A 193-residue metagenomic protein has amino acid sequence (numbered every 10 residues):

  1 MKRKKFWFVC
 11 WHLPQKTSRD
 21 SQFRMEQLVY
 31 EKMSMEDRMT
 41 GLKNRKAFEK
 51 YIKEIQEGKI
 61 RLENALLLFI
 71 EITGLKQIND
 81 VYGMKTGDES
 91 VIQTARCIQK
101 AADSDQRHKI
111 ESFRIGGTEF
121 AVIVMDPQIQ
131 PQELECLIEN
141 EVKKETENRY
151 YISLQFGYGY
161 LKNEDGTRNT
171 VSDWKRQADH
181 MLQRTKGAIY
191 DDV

Functional and structural regions predicted by a protein language model:
K4-R38, K46-E57, Q106-K109: Signal-transducing coiled-coil linker helices
M35, N44-Q56, I60-L66, T73-K100 (+4 more regions): Conserved long alpha-helical elements within nucleotide-processing catalytic cores of c-di-GMP signaling and class III
I60-E63, Q106-R107, G166-R168: Short, solvent-exposed loop/turn segments that connect beta-strands within catalytic domains and beta-strand-rich
I70-I72, D126: Residues immediately flanking
D80, E135, E139, K143-R149 (+2 more regions): Catalytic-core segments of nucleotide cyclases and related cyclic-nucleotide turnover enzymes
Q93-N163: GGDEF/GGEEF active-site signature
